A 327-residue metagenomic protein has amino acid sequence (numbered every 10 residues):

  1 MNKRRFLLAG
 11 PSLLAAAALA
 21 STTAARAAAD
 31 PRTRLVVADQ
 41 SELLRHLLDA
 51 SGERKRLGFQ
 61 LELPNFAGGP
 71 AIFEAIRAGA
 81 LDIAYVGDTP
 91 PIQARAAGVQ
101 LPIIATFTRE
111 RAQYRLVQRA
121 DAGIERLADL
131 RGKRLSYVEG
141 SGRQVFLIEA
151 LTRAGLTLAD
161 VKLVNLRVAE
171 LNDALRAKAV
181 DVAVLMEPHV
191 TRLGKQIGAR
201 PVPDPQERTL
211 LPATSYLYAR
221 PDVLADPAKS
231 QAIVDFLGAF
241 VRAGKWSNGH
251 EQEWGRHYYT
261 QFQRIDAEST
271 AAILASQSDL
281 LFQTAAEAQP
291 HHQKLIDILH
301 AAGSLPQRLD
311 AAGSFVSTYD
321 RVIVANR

Functional and structural regions predicted by a protein language model:
M1, A20-R34: C-terminal segment of N-terminal export signals and the immediately downstream linker at the start of the mature
M1-A17: N-terminal secretory signal peptides and thylakoid transit peptides that target proteins across membranes
A28-T157, K162-N165, D181-E187, L211: Short, glycine-/small- and polar/acidic-enriched structural segments that line small-molecule recognition paths
E74, A78, I92, A128 (+9 more regions): Solvent-exposed, polar/charged alpha-helical surfaces in well-ordered, non-transmembrane soluble domains, broadly
T89, A169-Q261: Pocket-lining segment of extracytoplasmic ligand-binding domains
A94-I104, R192-Q206, D266: Ligand-binding "clamshell"
A225-P306: Secondary-structure end/capping motifs
L299-R327: Conserved C-terminal helix/tail region of periplasmic/extracytoplasmic solute-binding proteins
